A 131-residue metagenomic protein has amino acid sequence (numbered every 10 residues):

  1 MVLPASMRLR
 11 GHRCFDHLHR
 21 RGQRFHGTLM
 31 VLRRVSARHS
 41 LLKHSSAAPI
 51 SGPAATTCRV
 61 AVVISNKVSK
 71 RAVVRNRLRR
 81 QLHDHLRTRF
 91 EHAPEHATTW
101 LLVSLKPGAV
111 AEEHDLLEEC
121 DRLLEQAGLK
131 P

Functional and structural regions predicted by a protein language model:
M1-P131: Positively charged, solvent-exposed patches that mediate nucleic-acid binding
